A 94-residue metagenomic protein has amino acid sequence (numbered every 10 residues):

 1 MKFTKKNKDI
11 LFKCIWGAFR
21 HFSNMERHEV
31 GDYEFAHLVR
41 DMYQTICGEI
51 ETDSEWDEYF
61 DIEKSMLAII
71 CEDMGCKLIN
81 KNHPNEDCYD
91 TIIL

Functional and structural regions predicted by a protein language model:
K2-E29: N-terminal acidic leader/helix
R20-D90: Acidic, low-complexity, intrinsically disordered interaction modules
I92-L94: Short acidic DE-rich linear segments
